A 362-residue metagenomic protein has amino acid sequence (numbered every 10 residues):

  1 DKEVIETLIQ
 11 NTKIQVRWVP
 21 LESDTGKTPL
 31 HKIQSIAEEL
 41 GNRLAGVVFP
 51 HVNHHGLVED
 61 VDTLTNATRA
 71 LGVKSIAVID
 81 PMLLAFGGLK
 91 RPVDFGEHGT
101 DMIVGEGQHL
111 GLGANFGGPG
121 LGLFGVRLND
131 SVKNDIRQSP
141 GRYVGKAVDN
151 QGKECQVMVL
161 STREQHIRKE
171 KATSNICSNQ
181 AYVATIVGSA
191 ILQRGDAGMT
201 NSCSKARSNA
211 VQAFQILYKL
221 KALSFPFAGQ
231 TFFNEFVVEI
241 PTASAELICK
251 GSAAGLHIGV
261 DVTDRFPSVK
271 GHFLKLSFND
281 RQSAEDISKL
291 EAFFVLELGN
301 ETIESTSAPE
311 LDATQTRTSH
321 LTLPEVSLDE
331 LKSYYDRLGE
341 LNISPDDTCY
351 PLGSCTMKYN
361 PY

Functional and structural regions predicted by a protein language model:
D1-V157, P241, A245-A253, V269-G271: Conserved PLP-enzyme active-site core in the AAT-like
E3, T28-H31, E59, G87 (+16 more regions): Conserved active-site and cofactor/substrate-binding residues in soluble primary-metabolism enzymes
T12-Q15, T100-G105, T162-K169, A184-G195 (+4 more regions): Short acidic (Asp/Glu) and glycine-rich catalytic loops that position anionic groups and cofactors
V19-K27, H51-H55, I76-M82, Q108-L112 (+9 more regions): Hydrophobic alpha-helical scaffolding
S23-K27, A85-G87, R142-E164, K205-A210 (+5 more regions): A glycine-rich phosphate-binding loop feature that marks nucleotide/adenosyl-phosphate handling sites
D62-N66, A284-P351, T356-Y362: Flexible inter-domain linker/hinge segments
G107-K221, F225-G229, F233: Active-site C-terminal subdomain of aminotransferase-like
A197-K289, G339, D346, P351: Conserved C-terminal alpha-helix-loop-beta "cap" of PLP-dependent enzymes that closes/shapes the active-site mouth
